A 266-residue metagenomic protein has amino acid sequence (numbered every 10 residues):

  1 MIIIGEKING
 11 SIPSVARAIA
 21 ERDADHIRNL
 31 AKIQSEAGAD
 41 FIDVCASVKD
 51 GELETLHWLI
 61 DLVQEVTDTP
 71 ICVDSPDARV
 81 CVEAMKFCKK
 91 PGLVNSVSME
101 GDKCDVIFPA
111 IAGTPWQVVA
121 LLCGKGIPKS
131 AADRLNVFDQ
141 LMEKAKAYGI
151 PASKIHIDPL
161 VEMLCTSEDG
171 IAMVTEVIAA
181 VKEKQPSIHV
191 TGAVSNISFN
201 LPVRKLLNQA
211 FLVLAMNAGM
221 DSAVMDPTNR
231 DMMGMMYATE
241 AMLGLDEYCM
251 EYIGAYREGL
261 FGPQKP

Functional and structural regions predicted by a protein language model:
I3-N29, L93-M99, K125-D133, I197-K205: Active-site mouth loops of central-metabolism enzymes
E6, E52-K89, A172-G192: Alpha-helix-loop-beta-strand connector modules within alpha/beta enzyme cores
I8-G10, A46-D50, D77-R79, S98-E100 (+4 more regions): Active-site-proximal loop/turn and secondary-structure-junction residues that shape catalytic pockets, frequently
S35-T69, V161-I171: Glycine-rich, proline-tolerant flexible connector loops at the mouths of alpha/beta enzymes
D43-V48, T69-D77, P91-D102, V119-L122 (+1 more regions): Catalytic beta/alpha-barrel core
V106, G113-F261: Catalytic alpha/beta core domains of metabolic enzymes, predominantly
